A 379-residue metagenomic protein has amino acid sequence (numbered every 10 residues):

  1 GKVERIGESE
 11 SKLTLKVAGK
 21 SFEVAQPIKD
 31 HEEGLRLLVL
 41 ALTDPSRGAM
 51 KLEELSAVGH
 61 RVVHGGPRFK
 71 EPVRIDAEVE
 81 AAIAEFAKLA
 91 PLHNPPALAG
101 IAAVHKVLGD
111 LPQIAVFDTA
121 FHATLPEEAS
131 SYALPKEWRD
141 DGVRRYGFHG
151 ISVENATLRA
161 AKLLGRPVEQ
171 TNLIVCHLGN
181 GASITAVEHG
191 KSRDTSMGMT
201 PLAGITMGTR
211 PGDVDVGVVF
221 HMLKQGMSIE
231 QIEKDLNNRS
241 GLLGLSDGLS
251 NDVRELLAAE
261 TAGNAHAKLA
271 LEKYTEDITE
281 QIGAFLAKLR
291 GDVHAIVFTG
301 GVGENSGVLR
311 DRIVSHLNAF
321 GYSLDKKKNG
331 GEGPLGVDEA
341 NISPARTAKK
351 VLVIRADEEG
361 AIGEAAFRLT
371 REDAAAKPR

Functional and structural regions predicted by a protein language model:
G1-G66: N-terminal glycine/serine-rich phosphate-binding loop of ATP-dependent small-molecule kinases, especially carbohydrate
A41-S56, K162-P167, I282-H294: Phosphate/pyrophosphate-binding loops at sites that engage ATP/ADP/AMP, CoA/4′-phosphopantetheine, polyphosphate
L42-H93, P112-I114, A120-S131: Short beta-strand-loop/turn "lid" adjacent to the catalytic site in phosphate-handling enzymes
H60-H64, L178, I296-S306: Glycine-rich beta-strand-to-loop/alpha-helix junction loops that act as flexible
F121-K224: Glycine-rich phosphate-binding loop of actin/hexokinase-like ATP-binding domains
V187-I229, K234, G300-A340, R371-D373: Catalytic phosphate/nucleotide-handling subdomain of diverse soluble enzymes
K234, G241-G244, V253-R290: Adenine-nucleotide phosphate-binding core of ATP-dependent small-molecule kinases
K268, E272-V297, G303-P378: Internal helix-turn-beta structural module
